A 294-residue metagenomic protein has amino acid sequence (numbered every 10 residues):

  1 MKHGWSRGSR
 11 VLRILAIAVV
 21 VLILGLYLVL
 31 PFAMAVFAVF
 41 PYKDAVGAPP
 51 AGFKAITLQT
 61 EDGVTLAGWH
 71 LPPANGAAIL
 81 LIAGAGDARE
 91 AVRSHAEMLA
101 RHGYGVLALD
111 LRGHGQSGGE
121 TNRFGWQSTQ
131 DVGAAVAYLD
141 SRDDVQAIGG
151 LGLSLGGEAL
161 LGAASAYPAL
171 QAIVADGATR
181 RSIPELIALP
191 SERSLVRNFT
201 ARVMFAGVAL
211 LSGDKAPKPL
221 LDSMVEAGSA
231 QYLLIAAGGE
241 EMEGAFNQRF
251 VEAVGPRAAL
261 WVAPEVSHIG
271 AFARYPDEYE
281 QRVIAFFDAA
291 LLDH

Functional and structural regions predicted by a protein language model:
V11-Q59, W69: An N-terminal hydrophobic leader/cap segment in hydrolases
P50, W69, S212-A290: Serine-hydrolase catalytic core
G76-G84: Short beta-strand element of the alpha/beta-hydrolase
A85-M98, L111, F246: The serine-hydrolase catalytic nucleophile loop
A91, N122-D143: Alpha/beta-hydrolase active-site loop
A96-G118: Conserved alpha/beta-hydrolase
D143-S154: Alpha/beta-hydrolase fold nucleophile elbow
A163-D214, A227, A245: Hydrolase active-site cap/lid region
